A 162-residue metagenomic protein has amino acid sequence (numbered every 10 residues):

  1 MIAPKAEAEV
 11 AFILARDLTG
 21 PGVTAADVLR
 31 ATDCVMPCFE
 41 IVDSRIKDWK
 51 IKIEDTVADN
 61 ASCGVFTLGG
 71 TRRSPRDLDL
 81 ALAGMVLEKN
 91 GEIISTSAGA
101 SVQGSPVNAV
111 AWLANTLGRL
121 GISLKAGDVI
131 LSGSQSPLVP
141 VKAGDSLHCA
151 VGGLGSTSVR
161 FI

Functional and structural regions predicted by a protein language model:
M1-S105, S146, L154-I162: Catalytic-core "active-site belt" of small-molecule-metabolizing enzymes, emphasizing His/Asp/Glu-rich regions
N108: Glycine-rich, small/acidic residue-mixed loop/short-helix segments
P137-V139: Active-site beta-strand->loop segment that positions catalytic residues and contacts the acyl thioester
